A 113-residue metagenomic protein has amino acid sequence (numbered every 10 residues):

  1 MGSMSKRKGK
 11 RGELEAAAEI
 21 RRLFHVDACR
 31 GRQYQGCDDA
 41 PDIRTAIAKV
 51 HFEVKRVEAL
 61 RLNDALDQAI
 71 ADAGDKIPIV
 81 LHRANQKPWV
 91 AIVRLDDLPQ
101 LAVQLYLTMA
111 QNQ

Functional and structural regions predicted by a protein language model:
M1-Q113: Catalytic phosphate/metal-binding cores of nucleic-acid and nucleotide-processing enzymes, i.e., regions that mediate
